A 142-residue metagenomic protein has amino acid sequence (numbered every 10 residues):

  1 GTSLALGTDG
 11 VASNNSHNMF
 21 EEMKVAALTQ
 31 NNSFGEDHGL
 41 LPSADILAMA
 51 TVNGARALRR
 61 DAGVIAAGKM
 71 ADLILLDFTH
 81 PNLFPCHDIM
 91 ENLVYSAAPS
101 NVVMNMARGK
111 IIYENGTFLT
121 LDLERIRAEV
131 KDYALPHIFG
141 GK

Functional and structural regions predicted by a protein language model:
G1-H80, V94-A98: His/Asp/Glu-enriched, well-ordered alpha-helical/loop segment that forms or immediately abuts the divalent-metal
A48-K142: Active-site microenvironment of metallo-dependent hydrolases
